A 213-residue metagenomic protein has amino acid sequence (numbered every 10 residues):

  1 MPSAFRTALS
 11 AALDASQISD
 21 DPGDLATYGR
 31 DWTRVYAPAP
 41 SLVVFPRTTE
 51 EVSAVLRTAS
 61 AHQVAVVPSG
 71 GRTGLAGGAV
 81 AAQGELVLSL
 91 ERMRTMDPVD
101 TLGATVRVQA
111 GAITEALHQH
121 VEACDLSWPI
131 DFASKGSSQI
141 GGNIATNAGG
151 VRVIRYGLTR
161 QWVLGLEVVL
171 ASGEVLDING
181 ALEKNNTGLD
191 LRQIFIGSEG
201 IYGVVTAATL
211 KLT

Functional and structural regions predicted by a protein language model:
M1-R57, A61, G74-A104, A133: N-terminal flexible segment immediately upstream of the FAD-binding catalytic core in FAD-dependent oxidoreductases
D20-D21, S69, L117, D131: Residue-level detector of family-conserved "landmark" positions at structurally sensitive sites
A37, S60-H62, S69-G71, S138 (+1 more regions): Short, basic and Ser/Thr-rich N-terminal targeting/leader segments
V64-A65, S127: Residue-level detector of anion-binding/catalytic polar loops
G70-T73, I113: Ser/Thr-glycine-rich phosphate-binding loops at phosphate-binding pockets of nucleotides, nucleotide cofactors
T95-T213: FAD-binding subdomain of flavoenzyme oxidoreductases
